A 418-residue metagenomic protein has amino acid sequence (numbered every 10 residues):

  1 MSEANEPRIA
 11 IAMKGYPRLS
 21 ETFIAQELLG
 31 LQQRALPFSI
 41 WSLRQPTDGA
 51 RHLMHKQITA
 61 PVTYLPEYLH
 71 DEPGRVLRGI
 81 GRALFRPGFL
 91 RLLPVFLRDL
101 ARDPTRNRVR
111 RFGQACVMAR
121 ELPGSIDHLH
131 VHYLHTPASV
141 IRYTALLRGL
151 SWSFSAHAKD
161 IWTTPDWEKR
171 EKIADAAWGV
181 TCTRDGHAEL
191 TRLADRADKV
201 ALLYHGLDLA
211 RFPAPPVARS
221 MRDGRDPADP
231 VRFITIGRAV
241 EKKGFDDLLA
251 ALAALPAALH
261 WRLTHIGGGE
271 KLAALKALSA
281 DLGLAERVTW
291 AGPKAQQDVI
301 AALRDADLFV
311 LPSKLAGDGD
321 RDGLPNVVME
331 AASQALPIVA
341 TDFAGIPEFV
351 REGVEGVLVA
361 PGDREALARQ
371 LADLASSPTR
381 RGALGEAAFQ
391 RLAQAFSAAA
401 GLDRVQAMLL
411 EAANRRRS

Functional and structural regions predicted by a protein language model:
P165, T191, L207-G224, A228-D229: Acidic anion/phosphate-binding donor-loop and adjacent secondary structure in glycosyltransferase catalytic cores
D185, G206: Carbohydrate-associated surface elements
G224-L252, T264: Conserved donor-binding/catalytic core segment of Leloir-type glycosyltransferases
K276-Q297: Nucleotide-activated donor-binding/catalytic signature segment of Leloir-type glycosyltransferases, i.e., the conserved
R304-G319, L336: Acidic donor-binding loop of glycosyltransferase active sites
V328, S333, P337-A340, V350: Short hydrophobic beta-strand element within catalytic cores of glycosyltransferases and related nucleotide-activated
A340-G353, V357-L358: Short acidic/histidine- and often glycine-rich active-site loop of Leloir-type glycosyltransferases that engages
E352-G353, V357-R364, D373-T379: Conserved acidic donor-binding segment of nucleotide-sugar-dependent glycosyltransferases
